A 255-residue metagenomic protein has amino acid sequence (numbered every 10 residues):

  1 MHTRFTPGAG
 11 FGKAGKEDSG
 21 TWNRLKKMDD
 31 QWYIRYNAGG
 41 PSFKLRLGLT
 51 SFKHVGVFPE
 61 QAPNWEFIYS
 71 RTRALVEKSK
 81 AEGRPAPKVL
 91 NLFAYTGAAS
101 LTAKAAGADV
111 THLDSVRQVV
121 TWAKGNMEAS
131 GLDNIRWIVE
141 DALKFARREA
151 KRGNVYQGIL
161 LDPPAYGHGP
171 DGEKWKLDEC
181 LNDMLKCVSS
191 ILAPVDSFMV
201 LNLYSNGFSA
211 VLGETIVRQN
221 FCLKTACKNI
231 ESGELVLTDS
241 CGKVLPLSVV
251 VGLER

Functional and structural regions predicted by a protein language model:
M1-V57, E66: Non-catalytic substrate-recognition/targeting regions of SAM-dependent transferases
P85-Y95: Conserved class I S-adenosyl-L-methionine
T96-A108: Conserved SAM-binding loop of SAM-dependent methyltransferases across substrates and taxa, primarily the Class I
D109-D114: Conserved SAM-binding motif I beta-strand of class I
V116-L160: S-adenosyl-L-methionine
R117-V119, V139, Y156-C187: Mobile active-site "lid"/loop adjacent to the S-adenosyl-L-methionine
L192-P194: Helix-to-beta-strand junctions that scaffold the AdoMet/dcAdoMet cofactor pocket in Class I SAM-dependent enzymes
D196-R255: C-terminal catalytic and target-recognition region of SAM-dependent MTase-like enzymes, primarily methyltransferases
